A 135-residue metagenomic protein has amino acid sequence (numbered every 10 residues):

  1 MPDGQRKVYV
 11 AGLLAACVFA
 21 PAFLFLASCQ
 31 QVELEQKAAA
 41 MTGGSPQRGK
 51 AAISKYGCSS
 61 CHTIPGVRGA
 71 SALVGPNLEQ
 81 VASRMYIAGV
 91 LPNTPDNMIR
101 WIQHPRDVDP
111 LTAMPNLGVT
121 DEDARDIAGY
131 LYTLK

Functional and structural regions predicted by a protein language model:
P2-F19: Bacterial N-terminal signal peptides that target proteins for export
F25-S28: C-terminal motif of bacterial Sec signal peptides marking the signal peptidase cleavage site
Q30-S54: Electrostatic cytochrome c docking/interface patches
V32, I64-P65: Cys/His-rich metal-chelating microdomains
A51, G69-K135: Extracytoplasmic electron-transfer domains, predominantly the class I c-type cytochrome c fold
C58-C61: Short cysteine clusters
